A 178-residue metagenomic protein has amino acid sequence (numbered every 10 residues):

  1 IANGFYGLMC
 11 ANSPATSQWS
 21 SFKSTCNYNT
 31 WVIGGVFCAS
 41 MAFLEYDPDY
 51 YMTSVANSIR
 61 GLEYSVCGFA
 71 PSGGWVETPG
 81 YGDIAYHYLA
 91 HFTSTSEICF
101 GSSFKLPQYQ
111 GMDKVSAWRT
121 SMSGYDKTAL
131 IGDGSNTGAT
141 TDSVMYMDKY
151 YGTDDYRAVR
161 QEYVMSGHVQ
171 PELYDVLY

Functional and structural regions predicted by a protein language model:
I1-S123: Aromatic-lined, polymer-binding surfaces characteristic of secreted/periplasmic polysaccharide-degrading enzymes
Y81-Y178: Carbohydrate-active enzyme catalytic cores, enriched for enzymes that act on polyanionic acidic polysaccharides
